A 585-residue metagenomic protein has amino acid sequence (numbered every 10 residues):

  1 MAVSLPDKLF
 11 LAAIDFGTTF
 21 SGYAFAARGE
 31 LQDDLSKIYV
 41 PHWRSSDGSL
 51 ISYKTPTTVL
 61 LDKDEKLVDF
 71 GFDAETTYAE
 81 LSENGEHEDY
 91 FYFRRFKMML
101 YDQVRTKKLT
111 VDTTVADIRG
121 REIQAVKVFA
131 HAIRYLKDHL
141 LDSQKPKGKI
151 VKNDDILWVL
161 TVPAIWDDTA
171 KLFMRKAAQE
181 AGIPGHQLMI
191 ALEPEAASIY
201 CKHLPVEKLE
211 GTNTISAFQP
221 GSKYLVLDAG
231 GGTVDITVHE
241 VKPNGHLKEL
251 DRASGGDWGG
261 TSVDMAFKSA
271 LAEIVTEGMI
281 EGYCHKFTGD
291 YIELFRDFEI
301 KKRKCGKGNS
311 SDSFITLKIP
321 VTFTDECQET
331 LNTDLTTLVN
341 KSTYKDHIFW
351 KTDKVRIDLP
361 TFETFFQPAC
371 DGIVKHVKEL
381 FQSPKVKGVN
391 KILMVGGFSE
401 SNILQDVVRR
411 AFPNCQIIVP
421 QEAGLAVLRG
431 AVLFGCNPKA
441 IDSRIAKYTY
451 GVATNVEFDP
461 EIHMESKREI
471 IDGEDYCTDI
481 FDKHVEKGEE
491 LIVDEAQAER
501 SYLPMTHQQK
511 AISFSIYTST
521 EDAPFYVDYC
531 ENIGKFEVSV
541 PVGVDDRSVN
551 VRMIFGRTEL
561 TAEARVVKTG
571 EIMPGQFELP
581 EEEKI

Functional and structural regions predicted by a protein language model:
M1-T18, A24-D34, H87-V226, T288-I292 (+3 more regions): Nucleotide/phosphate-binding catalytic cleft detector across ATP-hydrolyzing and phosphate-transferring enzymes
M1-V111, Q179, M189, H246-L247 (+14 more regions): Early-domain small/polar-rich strand-loop-helix modules and first-structured segments of the mature chain
I14-F20, P194, A217-D235, H239-P243 (+6 more regions): A short acidic Gly-Thr/Ser loop motif
T18-F20, L192-A197, G232-T233, D257-M265 (+1 more regions): Conserved A3 ("GATE") glycine/threonine-rich loop of ANL adenylate-forming enzymes
L100-V104, D117-Q124, I150, I165 (+5 more regions): Gly/charged contiguous loops adjacent to phosphate- or pyrophosphate-bearing nucleotide/cofactor binding elements
A170, M174, P220-I236, V377 (+5 more regions): Extended, hydrophobic alpha-helical segments in both membrane/secreted and soluble proteins
I183-A196, D406-G430: Conserved phosphate-binding/catalytic loops in two-lobed NTP-binding clefts
P243, F323-I373, E379, I441-I585: Acidic low-complexity intrinsically disordered segments
